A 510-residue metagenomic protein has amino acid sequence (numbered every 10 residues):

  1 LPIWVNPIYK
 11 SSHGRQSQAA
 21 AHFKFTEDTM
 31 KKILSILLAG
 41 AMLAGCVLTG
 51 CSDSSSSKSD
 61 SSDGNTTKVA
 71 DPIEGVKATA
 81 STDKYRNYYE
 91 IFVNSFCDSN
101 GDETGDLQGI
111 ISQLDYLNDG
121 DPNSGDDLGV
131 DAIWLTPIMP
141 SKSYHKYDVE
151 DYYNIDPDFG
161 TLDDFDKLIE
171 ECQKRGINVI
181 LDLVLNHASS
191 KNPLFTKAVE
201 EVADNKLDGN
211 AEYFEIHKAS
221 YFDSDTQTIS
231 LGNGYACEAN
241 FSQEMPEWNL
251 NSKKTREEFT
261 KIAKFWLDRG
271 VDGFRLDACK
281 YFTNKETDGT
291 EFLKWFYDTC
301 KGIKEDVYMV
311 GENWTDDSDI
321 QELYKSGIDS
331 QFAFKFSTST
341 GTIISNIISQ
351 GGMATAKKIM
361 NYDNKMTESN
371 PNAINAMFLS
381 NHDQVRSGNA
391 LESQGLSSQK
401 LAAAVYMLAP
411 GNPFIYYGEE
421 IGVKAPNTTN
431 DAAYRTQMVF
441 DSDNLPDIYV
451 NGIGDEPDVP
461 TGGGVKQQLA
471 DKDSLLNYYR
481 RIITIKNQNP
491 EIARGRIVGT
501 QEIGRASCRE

Functional and structural regions predicted by a protein language model:
V5-T29: Short, Lys/Arg-enriched N-terminal segments with co-localized hydrophobic residues within the first ~10-30 amino acids
I33-D53: Sec-dependent N-terminal signal peptides of Gram-positive bacterial secreted proteins and lipoproteins
C46-T67: Sec-dependent signal peptide cleavage junction
C51-D53, T67-E257, D268, R275 (+1 more regions): Acidic/aromatic-lined carbohydrate-recognition and catalytic surfaces of CAZymes acting on diverse glycans
E90, W134, F274-L276, V310-E312 (+4 more regions): Short beta-strand segments
I169, H187, F195-A203, I262 (+5 more regions): Active-site-proximal helices and loops of the catalytic beta/alpha 8
N381, A390-R509: Loop/helix patches that line or flank the sugar-binding groove of alpha-linked glycan CAZymes
